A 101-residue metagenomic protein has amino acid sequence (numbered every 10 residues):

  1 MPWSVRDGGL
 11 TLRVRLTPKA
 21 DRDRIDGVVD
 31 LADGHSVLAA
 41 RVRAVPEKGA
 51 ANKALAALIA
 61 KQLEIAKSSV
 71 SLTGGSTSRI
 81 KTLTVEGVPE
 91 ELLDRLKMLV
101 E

Functional and structural regions predicted by a protein language model:
M1-K48, N52-A56, S71-T77, K81-E101: Contiguous, often N-terminal, cationic amphipathic patches that form binding interfaces
K67-S69: Short acidic capping loops at alpha-helix termini that bridge into adjacent secondary structure
